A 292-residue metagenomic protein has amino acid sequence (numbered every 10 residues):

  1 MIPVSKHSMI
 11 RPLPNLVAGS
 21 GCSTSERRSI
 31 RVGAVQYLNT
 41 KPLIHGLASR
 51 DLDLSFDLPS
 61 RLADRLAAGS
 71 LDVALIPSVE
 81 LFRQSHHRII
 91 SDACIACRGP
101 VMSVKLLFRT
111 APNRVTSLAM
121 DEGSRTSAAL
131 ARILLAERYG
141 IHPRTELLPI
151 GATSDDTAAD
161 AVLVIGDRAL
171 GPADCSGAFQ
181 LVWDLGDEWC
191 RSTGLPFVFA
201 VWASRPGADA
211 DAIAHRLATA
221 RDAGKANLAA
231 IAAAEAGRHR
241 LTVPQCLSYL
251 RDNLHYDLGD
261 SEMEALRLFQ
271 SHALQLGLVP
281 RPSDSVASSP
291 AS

Functional and structural regions predicted by a protein language model:
I2-S292: Domain-level signature for soluble enzymes in the chorismate/prephenate branch of the shikimate pathway
